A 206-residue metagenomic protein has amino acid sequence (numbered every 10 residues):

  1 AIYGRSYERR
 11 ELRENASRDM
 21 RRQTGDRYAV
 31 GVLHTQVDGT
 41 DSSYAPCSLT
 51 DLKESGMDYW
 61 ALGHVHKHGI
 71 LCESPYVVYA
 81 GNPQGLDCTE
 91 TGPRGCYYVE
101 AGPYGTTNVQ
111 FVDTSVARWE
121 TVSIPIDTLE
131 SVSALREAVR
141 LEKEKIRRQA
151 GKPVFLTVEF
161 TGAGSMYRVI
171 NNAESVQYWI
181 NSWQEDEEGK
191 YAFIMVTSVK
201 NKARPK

Functional and structural regions predicted by a protein language model:
A1-N108: His/Asp/Glu-rich metal-coordinating catalytic cores of metallo-dependent phosphodiesterases/hydrolases acting on
G4, Y79, F111-D113, S198-N201: Structural signal for conserved beta-strand scaffold positions within catalytic alpha/beta enzyme cores
S6-R9, D113-A117: A short, sequence-level motif marking secondary-structure junctions
R22, T89-E90, D113-S115, Q149: Sterically constrained small-residue positions within well-ordered secondary structures of folded domains
S74-Y76, Q110, T114, G151: Amphipathic, alpha-helical segments enriched in basic
T107-Q110, E120: Short beta-strand segments
T114-K206: Accessory, non-catalytic peripheral segments of nucleic-acid enzymes
